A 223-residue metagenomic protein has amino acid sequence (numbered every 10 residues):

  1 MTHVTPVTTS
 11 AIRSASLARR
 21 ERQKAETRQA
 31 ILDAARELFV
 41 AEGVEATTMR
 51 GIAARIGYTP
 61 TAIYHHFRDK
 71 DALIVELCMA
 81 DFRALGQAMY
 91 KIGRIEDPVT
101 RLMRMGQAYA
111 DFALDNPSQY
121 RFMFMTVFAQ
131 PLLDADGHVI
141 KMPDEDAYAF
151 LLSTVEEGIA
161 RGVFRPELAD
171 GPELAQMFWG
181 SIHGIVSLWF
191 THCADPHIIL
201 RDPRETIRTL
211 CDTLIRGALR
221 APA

Functional and structural regions predicted by a protein language model:
M1-E26, P222-A223: N-terminal intrinsically disordered/low-complexity leader segments
T27-A35, I52, L77-M89, L151: Generic hydrophobic, amphipathic alpha-helix propensity
R28, M49, D71, V75 (+10 more regions): Short, structured helix-loop boundary elements
A30, A34, L38-A72, E76: Helix-turn-helix
E76, Y90-R121, M142-D144, G171-F178: Hydrophobic alpha-helical connector segments
K91, F124-P131, A194-P196: Short linear capping/connector segments at secondary-structure termini
M103-A129, A149-T154, W179-V186, F190 (+2 more regions): Helical hydrophobic small-molecule/effector-binding pocket
Y120-R121, A135-K141, I159-L210, A221-A223: Hydrophobic/aromatic-rich alpha-helical bundle segments in the mid-to-C-terminal region
